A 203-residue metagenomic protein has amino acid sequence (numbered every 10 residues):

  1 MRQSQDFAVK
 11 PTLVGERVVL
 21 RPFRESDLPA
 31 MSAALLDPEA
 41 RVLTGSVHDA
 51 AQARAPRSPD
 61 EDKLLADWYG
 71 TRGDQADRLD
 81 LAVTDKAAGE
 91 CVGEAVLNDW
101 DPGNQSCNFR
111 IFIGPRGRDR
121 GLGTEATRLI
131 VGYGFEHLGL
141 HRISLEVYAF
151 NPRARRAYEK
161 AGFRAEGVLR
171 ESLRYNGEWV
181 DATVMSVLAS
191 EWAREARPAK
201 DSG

Functional and structural regions predicted by a protein language model:
M1-R116, W179, V187-G203: GNAT-family acyltransferases
F23, L81, Y133-F135, F163: Conserved hydrophobic/aromatic "anchor" residues that stabilize well-ordered secondary structure elements
G114-R116, R120, A149-F150: Active-site acidic-Proline motif in GNAT/NAT acetyltransferases
D119-G134, R155-K160: Conserved acetyl-CoA-binding loop-helix of GNAT-fold acetyltransferases
G123, T127, F150-A154, E171-N176: Short glycine/proline-centered loop/turn elements that form peptide/ligand docking sites
E136-E146: Conserved GNAT acetyl-CoA-binding A-motif
S144-V147, R164-A182: Conserved catalytic-core motifs of GNAT/GCN5-like acyltransferases
Y158, F163, M185: Conserved active-site tyrosine of GNAT-family acetyltransferases
